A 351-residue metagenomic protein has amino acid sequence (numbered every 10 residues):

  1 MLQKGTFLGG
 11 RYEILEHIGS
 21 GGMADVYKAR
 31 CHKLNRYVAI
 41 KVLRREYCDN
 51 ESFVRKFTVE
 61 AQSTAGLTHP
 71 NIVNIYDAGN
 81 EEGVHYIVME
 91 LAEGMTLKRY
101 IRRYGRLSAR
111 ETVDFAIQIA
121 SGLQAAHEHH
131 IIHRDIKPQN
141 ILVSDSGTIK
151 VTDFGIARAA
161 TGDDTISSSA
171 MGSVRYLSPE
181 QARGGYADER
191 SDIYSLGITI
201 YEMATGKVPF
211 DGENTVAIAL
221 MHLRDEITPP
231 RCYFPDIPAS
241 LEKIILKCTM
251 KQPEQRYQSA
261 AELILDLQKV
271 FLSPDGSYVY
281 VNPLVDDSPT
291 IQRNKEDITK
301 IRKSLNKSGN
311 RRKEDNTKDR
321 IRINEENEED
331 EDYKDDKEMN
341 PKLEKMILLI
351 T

Functional and structural regions predicted by a protein language model:
L15-G21, V26: Protein kinase glycine-rich loop
R44-G66: AlphaC helix of the eukaryotic protein kinase fold
A78: Activation-segment/catalytic-loop signature of the eukaryotic protein kinase fold
E82-T96, Y100: Conserved short submotifs of the Hanks-type protein kinase catalytic core that shape the nucleotide-binding pocket
F115-A116: Activation segment signature within eukaryotic-like protein kinase domains
I119-I131: Protein kinase catalytic-loop region centered on the HRD/HxD motif
R256: Conserved HRD-motif arginine in the catalytic loop of eukaryotic-like protein kinases
